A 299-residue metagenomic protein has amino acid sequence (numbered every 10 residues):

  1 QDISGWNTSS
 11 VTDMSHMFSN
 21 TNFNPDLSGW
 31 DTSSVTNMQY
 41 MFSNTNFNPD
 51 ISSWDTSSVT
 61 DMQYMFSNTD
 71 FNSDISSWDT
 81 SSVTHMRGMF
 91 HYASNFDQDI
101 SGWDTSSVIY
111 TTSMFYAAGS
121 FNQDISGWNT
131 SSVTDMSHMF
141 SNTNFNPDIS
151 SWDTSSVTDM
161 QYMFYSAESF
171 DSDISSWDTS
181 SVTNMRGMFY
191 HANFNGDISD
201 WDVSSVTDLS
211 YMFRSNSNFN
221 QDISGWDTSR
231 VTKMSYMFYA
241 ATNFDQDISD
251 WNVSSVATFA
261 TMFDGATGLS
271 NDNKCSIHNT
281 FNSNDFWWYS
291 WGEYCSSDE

Functional and structural regions predicted by a protein language model:
Q1-E299: Negatively charged
